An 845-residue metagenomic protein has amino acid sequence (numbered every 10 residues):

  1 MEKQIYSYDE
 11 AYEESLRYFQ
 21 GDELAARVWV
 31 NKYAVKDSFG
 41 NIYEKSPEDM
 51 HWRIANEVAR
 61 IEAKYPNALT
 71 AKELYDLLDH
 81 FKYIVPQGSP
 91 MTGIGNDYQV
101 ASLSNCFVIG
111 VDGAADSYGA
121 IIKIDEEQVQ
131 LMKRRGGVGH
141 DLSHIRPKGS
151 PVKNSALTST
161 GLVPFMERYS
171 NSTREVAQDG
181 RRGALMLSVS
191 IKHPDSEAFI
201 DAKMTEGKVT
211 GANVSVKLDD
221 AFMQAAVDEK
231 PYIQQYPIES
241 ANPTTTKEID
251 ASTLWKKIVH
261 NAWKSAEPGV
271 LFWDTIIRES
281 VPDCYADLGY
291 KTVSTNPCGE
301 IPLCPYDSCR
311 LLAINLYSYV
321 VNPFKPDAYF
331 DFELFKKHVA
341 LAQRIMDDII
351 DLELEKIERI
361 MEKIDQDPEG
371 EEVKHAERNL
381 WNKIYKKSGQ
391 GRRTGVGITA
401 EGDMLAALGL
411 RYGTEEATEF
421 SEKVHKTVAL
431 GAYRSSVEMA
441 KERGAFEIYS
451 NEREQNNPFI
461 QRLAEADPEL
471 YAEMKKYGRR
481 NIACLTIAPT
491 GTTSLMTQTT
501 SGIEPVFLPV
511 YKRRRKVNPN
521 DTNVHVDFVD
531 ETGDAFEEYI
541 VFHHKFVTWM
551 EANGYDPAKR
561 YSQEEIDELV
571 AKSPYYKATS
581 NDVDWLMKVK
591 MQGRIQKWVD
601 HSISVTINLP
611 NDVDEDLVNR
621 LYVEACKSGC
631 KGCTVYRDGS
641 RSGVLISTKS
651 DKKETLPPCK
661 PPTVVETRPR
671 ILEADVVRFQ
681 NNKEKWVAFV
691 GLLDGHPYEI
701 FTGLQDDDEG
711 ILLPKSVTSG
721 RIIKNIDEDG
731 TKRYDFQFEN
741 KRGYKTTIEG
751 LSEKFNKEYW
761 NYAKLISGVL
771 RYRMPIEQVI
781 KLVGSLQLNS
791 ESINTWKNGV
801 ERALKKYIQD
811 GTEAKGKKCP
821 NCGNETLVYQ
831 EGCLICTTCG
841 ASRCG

Functional and structural regions predicted by a protein language model:
E2-A68, N154-R168, Q178-Y290, V321-P326 (+3 more regions): Conserved, charged catalytic cores of large soluble enzymes
E23, G299-I301, E353-L354, I460 (+4 more regions): Catalytic alpha/beta core of large soluble enzyme barrels
E57-A63, L77-N154, L162-F165, V176-D179 (+9 more regions): Function-dense linear segments that define catalytic or interfacial modules in macromolecule-processing proteins
Y75, Y236-I238, H338-Y385, G389 (+5 more regions): Internal maturation/activation junctions in enzymes
L218, E279, C284-A286, N296 (+4 more regions): Terminal amphipathic helices with adjacent charged low-complexity linkers/tails
Y471-E473, S647-L692: Short, Gly/Pro- and small/polar-rich lid/capping loops
P820-N824, T838: Short, cysteine/histidine-rich loop/knuckle motifs that typically chelate Zn2+
G840-G845: Short Cys/His-rich micro-motifs in 6-15 aa windows
